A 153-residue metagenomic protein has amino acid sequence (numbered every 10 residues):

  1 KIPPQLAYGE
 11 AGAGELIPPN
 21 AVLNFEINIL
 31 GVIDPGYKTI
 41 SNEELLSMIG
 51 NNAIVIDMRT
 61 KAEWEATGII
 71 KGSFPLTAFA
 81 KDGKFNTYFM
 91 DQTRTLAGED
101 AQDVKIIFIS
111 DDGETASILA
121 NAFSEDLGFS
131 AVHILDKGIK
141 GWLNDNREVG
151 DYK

Functional and structural regions predicted by a protein language model:
K1-A21: A beta-strand/beta-hairpin structural motif
L6-G12, I29-E43, M48-N51, K61-K105 (+1 more regions): Rhodanese-like catalytic fold shared by cysteine-dependent sulfurtransferases and DSP/PTP-type phosphatases
L23-F25: Hydrophobic residues positioned within well-ordered beta-strands of beta-sheet architectures
V55-D57: Structural scaffold elements adjacent to functional motifs in cytosolic proteins
